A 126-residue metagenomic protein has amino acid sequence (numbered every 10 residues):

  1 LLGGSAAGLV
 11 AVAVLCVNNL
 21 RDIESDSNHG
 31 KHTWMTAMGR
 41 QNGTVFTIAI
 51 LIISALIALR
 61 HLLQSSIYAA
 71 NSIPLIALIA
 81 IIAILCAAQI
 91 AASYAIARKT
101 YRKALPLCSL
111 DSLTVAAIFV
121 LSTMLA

Functional and structural regions predicted by a protein language model:
L1-L9, I48-I52, S109, L113: Residue-level signature of the transmembrane alpha-helical core of multi-pass small-molecule transporters
S5-L20, I81-S93: Transmembrane alpha-helical segments that form the membrane-embedded catalytic/substrate-channel core of multi-pass
G8-I52: Solvent-exposed interhelical
L20-S27, Y94-A104: A cytosolic-side transmembrane-helix exit/cap motif
E24-N28, Q64-I67, A95, L125: Juxtamembrane transmembrane-helix termini
G39-N42, T100-L107: Membrane-interfacial loop-to-transmembrane-helix junctions in polytopic alpha-helical membrane proteins
I48-R102: Transmembrane helix-loop-helix
P106-A126: Final/C-terminal transmembrane alpha-helix of multipass membrane proteins
